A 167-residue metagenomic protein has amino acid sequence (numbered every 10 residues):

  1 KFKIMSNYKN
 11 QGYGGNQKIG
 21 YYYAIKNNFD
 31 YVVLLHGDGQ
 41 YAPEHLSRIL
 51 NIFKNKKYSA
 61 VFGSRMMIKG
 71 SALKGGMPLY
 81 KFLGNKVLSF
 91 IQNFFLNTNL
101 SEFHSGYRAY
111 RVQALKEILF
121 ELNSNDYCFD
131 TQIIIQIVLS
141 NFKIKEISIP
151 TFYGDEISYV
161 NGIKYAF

Functional and structural regions predicted by a protein language model:
F2, N7-K26, Y31, P43-N125 (+1 more regions): Acceptor/aglycone-binding surface of glycosyltransferases and processive sugar-polymer synthases
G20, D38, R111, I137 (+1 more regions): Residue-level signature of catalytic and energy-coupling elements of molecular machines, predominantly ATP/GTP-dependent
F53, Q136-V138: Hydrophobic residues within well-ordered alpha-helices
L100-E102, N141-T151: Catalytic beta-strand/loop signature of glycosyltransferases that borders the donor
Y127-I133: Acidic donor-binding loop at a coil-to-helix junction in glycosyltransferase catalytic cores that engages
K164-F167: Membrane-interacting alpha-helical segments
